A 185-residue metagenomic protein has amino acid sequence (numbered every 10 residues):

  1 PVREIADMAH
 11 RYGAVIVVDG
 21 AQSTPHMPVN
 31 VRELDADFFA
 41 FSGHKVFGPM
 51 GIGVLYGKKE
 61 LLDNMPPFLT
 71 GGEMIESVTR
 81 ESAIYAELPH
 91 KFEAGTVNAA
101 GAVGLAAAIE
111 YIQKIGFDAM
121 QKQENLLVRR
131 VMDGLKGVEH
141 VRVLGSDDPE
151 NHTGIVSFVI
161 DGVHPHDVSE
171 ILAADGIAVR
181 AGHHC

Functional and structural regions predicted by a protein language model:
P1-C185: Pyridoxal 5′-phosphate
